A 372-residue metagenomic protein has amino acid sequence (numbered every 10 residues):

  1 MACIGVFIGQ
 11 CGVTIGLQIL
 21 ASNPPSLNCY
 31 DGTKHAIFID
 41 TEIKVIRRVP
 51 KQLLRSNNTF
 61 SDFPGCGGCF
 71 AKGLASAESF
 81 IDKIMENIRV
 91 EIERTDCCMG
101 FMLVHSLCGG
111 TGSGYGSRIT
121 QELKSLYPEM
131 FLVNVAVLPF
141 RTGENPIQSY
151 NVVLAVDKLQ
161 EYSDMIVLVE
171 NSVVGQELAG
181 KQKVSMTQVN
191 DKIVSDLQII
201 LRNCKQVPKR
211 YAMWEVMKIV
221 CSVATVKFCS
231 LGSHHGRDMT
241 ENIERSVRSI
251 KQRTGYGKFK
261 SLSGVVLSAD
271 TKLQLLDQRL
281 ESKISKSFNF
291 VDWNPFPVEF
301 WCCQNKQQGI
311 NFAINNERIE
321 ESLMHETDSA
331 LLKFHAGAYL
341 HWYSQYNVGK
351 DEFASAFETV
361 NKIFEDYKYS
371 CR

Functional and structural regions predicted by a protein language model:
M1-R372: Terminal, contiguous helix-loop blocks that mediate binding/assembly
